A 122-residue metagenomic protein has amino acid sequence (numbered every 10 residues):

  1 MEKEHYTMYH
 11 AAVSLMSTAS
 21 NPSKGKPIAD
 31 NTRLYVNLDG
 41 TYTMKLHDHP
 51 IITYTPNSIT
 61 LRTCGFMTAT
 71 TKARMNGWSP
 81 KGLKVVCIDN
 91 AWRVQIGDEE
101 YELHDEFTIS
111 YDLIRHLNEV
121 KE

Functional and structural regions predicted by a protein language model:
M1-E122: Terminal leader/tail segments of proteins
